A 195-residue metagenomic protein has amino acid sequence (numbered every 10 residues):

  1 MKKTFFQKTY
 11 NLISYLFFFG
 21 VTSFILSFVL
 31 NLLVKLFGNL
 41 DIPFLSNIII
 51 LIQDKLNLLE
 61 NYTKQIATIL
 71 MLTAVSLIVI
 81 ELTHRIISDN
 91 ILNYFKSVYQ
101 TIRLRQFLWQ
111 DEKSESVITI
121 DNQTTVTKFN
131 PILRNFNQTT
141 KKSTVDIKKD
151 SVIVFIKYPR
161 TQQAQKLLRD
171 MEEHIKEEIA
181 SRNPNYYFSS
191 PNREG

Functional and structural regions predicted by a protein language model:
M1-F95: N-terminal alpha-helical membrane-insertion module
K2-K3, K8, K35, K55 (+9 more regions): Context-gated lysine
K8, L12, F17-G20, W109 (+2 more regions): Intrinsically disordered, low-complexity regions enriched in small/polar residues
F28, L32, I48, I52 (+3 more regions): A sequence-level detector of short, solvent-exposed, charge-rich linear segments
V79-T139: Canonical alpha-helical transmembrane segment with a positive-inside/aromatic-interface signature
R134-G195: Terminal membrane-proximal soluble interaction domains of membrane-associated proteins
